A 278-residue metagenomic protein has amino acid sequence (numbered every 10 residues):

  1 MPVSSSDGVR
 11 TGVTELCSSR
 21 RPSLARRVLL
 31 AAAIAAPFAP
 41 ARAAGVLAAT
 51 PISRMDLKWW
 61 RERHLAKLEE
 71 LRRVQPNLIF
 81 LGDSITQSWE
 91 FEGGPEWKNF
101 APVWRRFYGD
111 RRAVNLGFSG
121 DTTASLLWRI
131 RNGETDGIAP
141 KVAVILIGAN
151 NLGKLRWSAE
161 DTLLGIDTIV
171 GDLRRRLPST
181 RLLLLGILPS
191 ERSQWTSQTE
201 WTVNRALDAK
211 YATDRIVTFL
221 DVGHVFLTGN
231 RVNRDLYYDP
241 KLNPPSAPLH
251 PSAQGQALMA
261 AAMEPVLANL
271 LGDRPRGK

Functional and structural regions predicted by a protein language model:
M1-L24, V28-F38: N-terminal secretory signal peptides
A39-A43: Sec/Tat signal peptide C-region and signal peptidase I cleavage site
A44-S119, A124-A139: Serine-esterase "nucleophile elbow" of acetyl-processing enzymes
N77-G82, R112-G117, V142-I147, R181-G186 (+1 more regions): Structural recognition of the beta-strand scaffold that forms the well-ordered cores of secreted hydrolase catalytic
F80, D121, S125, W157 (+8 more regions): Extracytoplasmic/secreted proteins, especially bacterial periplasmic and envelope-associated proteins
Q87-P102, T123-D167, D172, L183 (+1 more regions): Oxyanion-hole/transition-state-stabilizing segment in secreted/luminal serine hydrolases and related acyltransferases
G109, P178-S179, R215: Proline-centered flexible-loop/turn and helix-kink motifs
E191-K278: Catalytic His-Asp segment of secreted/periplasmic serine-dependent ester chemistry enzymes
